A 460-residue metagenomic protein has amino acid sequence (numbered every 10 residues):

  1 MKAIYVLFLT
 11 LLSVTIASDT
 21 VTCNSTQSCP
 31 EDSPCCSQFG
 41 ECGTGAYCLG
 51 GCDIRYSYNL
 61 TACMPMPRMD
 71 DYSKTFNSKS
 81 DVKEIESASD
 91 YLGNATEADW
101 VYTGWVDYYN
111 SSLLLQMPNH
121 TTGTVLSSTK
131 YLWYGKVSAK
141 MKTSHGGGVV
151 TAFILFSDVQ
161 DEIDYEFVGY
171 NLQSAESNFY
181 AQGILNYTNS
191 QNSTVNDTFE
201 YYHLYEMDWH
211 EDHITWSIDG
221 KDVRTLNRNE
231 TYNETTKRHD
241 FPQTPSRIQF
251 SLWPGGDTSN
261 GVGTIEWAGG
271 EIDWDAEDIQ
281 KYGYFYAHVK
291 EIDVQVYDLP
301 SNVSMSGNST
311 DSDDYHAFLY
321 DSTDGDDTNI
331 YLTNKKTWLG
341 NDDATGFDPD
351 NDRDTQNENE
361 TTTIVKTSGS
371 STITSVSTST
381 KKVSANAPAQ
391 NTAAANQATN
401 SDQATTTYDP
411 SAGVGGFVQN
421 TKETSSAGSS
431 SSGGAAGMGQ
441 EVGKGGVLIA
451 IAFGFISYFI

Functional and structural regions predicted by a protein language model:
K2-L9, G446-A450: Sec-dependent signal peptide recognition, specifically the positively charged N-region followed immediately by
T10-A17: Hydrophobic h-region of N-terminal signal peptides that target proteins for export in Gram-negative bacteria
S18-K136, T143-H145, K281, H288-G434 (+1 more regions): Low-complexity, Ser/Thr/Pro/Gly-rich disordered linker/stalk regions
C29, V106-Y109, K130-W133, N171 (+3 more regions): Extracellular/periplasmic catalytic domains that process cell-envelope and extracellular macromolecules
G123, K130, D222-E291: Extended, polar beta-sheet/loop recognition surfaces of beta-rich domains that mediate binding to diverse ligands
V137-A139, Y201-W209, I214-I218: Short tryptophan-centered beta-strand motifs in secreted/extracellular beta-sheet-rich domains of glycan-recognition
F153-Y180: Glycan-recognition/cleft segments
Q182-Y201: Short, aromatic/His-centered strand-loop micro-motif at the edge of beta-sheets
